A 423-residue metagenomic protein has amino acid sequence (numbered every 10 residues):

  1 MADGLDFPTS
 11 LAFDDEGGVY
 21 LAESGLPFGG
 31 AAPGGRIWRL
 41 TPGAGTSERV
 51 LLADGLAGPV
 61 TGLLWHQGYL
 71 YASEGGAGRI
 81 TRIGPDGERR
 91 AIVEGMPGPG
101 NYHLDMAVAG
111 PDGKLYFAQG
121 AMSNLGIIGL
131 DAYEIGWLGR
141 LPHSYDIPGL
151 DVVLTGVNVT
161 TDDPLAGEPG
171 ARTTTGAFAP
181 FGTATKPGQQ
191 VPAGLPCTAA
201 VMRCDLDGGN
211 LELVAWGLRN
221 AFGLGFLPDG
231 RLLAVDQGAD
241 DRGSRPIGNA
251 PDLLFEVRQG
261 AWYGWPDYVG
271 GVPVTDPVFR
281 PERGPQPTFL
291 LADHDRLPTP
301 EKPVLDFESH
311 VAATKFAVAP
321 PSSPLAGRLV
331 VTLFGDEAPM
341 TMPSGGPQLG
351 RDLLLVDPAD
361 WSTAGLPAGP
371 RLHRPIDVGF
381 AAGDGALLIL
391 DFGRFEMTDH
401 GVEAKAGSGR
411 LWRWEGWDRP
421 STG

Functional and structural regions predicted by a protein language model:
M1-D3, S47-D54, E88-M96, N210-V214 (+2 more regions): A short beta-strand motif characteristic of beta-propeller blades
G4-E16, G55-Y69, P97-D112, P196-A200 (+3 more regions): Beta-rich, blade/repeat-based domains predominating in secreted/periplasmic proteins but also intracellular
E16, G34, G75-A77, D86 (+7 more regions): Surface-exposed loop/turn positions within WD40 beta-propeller blades
Y20-E23, Y71-S73, Y116-A118, L233-D236 (+2 more regions): Residue position within the beta-strands of beta-propeller blades
L21-G45, Q348: Beta-propeller domains
G76-G110, A118-T155: Asp-box/WD-like beta-propeller blade repeats and closely related beta-sheet repeat scaffolds
A121-G365, H373, E396-T398, E403-S421: Beta-propeller domain segments
G385-G401: Low-complexity, intrinsically disordered Gly/Pro/Thr-rich segments
